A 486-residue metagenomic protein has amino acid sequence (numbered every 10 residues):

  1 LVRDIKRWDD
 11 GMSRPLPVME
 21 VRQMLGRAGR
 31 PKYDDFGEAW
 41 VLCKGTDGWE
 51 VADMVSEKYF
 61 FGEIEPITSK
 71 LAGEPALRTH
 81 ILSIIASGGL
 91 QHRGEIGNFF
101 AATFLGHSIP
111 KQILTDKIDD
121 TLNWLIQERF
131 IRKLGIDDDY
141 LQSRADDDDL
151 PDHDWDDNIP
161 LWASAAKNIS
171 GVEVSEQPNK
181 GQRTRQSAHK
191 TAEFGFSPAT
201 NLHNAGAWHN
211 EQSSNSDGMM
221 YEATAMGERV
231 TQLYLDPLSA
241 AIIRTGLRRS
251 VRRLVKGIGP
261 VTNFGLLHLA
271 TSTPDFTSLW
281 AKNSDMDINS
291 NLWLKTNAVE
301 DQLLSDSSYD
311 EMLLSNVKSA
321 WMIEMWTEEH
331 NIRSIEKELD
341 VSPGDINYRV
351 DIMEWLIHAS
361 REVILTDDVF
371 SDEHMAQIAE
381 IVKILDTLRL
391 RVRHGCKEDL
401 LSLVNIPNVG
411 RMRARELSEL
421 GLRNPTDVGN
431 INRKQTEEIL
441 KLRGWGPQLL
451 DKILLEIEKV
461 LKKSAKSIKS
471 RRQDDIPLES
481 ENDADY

Functional and structural regions predicted by a protein language model:
L1-R3, D34, L42-K44, E128 (+3 more regions): Generic beta-strand/beta-sheet core signal
W8, M12-V55: Conserved segment of the helicase C-terminal RecA-like domain
M12-V21, D35-E38, G73, L77 (+5 more regions): Helical mechanochemical/support elements of P-loop NTPase systems and associated helical scaffolds
D35-K117, L400-L401, P407: C-terminal or mid-to-C-terminal helical accessory/interaction module adjacent to the motor/catalytic core
I113-D138, L202, T224, L417: Basic amphipathic alpha-helical segments that dock to polyanions
D119-T121, Q127, L150-R183, S187-R411: C-terminal helical accessory/scaffold domains
L400-L420, G429, R433-D451: Helix-hairpin-helix
E437-R471: Alpha-helical interaction/regulatory segments in DNA maintenance proteins
